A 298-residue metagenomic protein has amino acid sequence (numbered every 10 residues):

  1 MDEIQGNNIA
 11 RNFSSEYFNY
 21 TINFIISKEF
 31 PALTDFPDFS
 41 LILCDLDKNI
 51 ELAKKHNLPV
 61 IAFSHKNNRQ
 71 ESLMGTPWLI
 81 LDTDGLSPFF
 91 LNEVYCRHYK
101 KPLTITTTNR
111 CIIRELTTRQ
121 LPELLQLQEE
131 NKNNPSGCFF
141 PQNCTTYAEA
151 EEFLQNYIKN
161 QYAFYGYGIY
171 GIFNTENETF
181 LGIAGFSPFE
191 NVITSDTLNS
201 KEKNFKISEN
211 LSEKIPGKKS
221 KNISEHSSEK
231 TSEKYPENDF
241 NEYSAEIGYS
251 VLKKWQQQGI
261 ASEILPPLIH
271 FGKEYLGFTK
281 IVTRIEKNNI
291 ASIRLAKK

Functional and structural regions predicted by a protein language model:
M1-T106: Asp-based, Mg2+/Mn2+-dependent phosphohydrolase catalytic module
E3, Y17, L81-K254, H270-F271 (+1 more regions): GNAT-family acyltransferases
E29-A32, L268, G272: Short hydrophobic clusters on alpha-helical segments that form packing/core surfaces in small helical domains
P37-F39, Y167, F278: Short, high-confidence coil segments that cap the C-terminus of an alpha-helix and link into the following beta-strand
S64-N68, N191, R284: Conserved catalytic-core motifs of GNAT/GCN5-like acyltransferases
Y249, Q257-F271, I290-K297: Conserved acetyl-CoA-binding loop-helix of GNAT-fold acetyltransferases
Y275-R284: Conserved GNAT acetyl-CoA-binding A-motif
